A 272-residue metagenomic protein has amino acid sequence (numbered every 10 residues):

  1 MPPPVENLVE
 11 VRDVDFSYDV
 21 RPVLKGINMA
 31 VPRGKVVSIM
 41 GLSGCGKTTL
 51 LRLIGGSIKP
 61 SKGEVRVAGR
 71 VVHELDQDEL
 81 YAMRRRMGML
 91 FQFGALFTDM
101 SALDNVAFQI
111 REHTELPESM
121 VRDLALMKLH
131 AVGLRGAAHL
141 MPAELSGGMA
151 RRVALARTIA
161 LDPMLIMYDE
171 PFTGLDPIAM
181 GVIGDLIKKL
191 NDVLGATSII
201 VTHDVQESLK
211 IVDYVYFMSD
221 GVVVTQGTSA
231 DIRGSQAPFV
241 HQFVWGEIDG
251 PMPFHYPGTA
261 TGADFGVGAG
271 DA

Functional and structural regions predicted by a protein language model:
M40-L42: The feature captures the beta-strand-to-loop junction immediately N-terminal to the Walker
G55: Helix-to-loop junction immediately C-terminal to a conserved catalytic motif
R70-V71, E118-G136: Conserved ABC ATPase "signature" region
V72-G88, E118-S119, I232-S235: ABC ATPase NBD coupling module
M141-L145, M149: Conserved ABC ATPase signature
D162: Conserved catalytic motifs of ABC-family nucleotide-binding domains
I166-D169: Catalytic Walker B motif of ABC-type/P-loop ATPase nucleotide-binding domains
